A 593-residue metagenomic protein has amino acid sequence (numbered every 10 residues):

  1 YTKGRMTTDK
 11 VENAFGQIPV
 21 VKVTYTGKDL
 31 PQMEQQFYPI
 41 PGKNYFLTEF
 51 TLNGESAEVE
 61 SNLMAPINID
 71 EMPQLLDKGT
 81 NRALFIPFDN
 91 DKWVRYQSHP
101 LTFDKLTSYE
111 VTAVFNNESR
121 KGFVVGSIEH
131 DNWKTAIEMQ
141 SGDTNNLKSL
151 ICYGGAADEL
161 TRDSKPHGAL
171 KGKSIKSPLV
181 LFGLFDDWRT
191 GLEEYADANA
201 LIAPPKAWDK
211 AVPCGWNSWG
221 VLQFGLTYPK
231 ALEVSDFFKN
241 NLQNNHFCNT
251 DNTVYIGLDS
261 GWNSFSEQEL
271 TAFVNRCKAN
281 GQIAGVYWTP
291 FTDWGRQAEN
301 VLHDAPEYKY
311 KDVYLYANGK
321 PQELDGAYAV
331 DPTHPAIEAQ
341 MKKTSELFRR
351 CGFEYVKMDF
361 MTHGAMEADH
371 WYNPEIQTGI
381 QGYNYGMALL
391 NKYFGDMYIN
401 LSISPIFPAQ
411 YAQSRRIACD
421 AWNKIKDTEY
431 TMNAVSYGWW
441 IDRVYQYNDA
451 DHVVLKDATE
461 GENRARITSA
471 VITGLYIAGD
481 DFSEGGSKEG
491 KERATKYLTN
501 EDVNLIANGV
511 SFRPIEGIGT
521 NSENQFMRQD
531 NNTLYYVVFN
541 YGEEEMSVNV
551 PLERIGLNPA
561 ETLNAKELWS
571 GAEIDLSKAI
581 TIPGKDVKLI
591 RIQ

Functional and structural regions predicted by a protein language model:
Y1-T250, N280: Carbohydrate-recognition beta-sandwich/jelly-roll modules in extracellular/periplasmic carbohydrate-active proteins
F46, A470-T473, A478, E516-N558 (+1 more regions): Carbohydrate-binding surface patches
F50, G172, W216, I399 (+3 more regions): Conserved, mostly hydrophobic/aromatic
I69-R82, E553-W569: Solvent-exposed beta-hairpin/edge-strand motifs
A211-A368, G379-G382, L389-Y393, I399: Substrate-binding cleft of carbohydrate-active enzyme catalytic domains
V301-A339, Q381, Y385-K488: Glycan-recognition surfaces
I467-G517: Aromatic- and carboxylate-lined catalytic core of secreted/periplasmic carbohydrate-active enzymes
I574-Q593: C-terminal beta-strand-rich structural cap/linker in extracellular carbohydrate-active enzymes
